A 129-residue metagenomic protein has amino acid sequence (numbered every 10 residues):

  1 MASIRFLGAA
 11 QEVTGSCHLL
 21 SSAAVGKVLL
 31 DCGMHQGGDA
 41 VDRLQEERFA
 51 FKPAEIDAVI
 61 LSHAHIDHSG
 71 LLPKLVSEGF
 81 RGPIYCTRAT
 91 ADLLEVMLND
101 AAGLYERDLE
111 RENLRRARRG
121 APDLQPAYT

Functional and structural regions predicted by a protein language model:
M1-S3, K27: Extreme N-terminal starter segment of soluble prokaryotic enzymes
I4-G8: Short, hydrophobic/glycine-enriched beta-strand segments
A10-E12, S22-G82, C86-T90, M97-T129: Pre-active-site segment of Zn-dependent metallo-hydrolases
